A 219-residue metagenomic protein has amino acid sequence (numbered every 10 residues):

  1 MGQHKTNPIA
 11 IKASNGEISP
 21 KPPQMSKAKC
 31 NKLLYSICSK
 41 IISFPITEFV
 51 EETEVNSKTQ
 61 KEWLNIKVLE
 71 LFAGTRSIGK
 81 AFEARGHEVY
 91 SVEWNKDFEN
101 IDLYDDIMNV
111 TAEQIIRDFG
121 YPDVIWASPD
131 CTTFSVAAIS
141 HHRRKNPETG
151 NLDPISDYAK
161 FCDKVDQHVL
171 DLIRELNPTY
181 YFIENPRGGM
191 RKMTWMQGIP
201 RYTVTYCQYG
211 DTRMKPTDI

Functional and structural regions predicted by a protein language model:
G2-Q3, N7, K12-E17, S26-I219: Conserved active-site and SAM-binding loop architecture of S-adenosyl-L-methionine-dependent nucleic-acid
